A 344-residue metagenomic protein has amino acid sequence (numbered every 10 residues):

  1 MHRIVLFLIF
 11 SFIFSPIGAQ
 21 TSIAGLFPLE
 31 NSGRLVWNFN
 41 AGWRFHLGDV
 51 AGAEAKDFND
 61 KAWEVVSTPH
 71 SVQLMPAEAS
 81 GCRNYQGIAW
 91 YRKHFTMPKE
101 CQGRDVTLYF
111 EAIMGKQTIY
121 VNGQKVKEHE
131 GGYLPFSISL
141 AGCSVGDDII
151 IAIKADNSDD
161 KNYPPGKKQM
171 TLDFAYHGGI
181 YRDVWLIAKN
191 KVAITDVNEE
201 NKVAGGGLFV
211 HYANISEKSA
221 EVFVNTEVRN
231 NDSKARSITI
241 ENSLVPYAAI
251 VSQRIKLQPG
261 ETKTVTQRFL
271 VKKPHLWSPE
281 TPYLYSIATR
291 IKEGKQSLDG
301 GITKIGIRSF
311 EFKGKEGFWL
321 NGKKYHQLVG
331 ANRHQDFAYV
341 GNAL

Functional and structural regions predicted by a protein language model:
V5-S15: Bacterial N-terminal signal peptides
G25-L29, W37, D49, Q86-E200 (+1 more regions): Accessory beta-strand-rich segments of carbohydrate-active enzymes
H70-M97, C101-V121, K127-E130, D160 (+5 more regions): Active-site-adjacent substrate/metal-binding segments within catalytic domains of carbohydrate-active enzymes
Y91-K93, L134-I138, Q253, E261-F269: Short strand-edge motifs at loop-to-beta-strand transitions and within beta-strands of extracellular beta-rich domains
C101-D105, S144-D148, V271-S286: Short glycine/proline/serine/threonine-rich loop/turn segments at secondary-structure transition edges
I119-V121, K218-L257, V265-Q267: Beta-strand-rich binding/interaction modules
I187, K256-Q258, K304-R308: Short beta-strand edge segments in extracellular beta-sheet folds
K191-D232: Surface beta-strand/loop "capping" patches
